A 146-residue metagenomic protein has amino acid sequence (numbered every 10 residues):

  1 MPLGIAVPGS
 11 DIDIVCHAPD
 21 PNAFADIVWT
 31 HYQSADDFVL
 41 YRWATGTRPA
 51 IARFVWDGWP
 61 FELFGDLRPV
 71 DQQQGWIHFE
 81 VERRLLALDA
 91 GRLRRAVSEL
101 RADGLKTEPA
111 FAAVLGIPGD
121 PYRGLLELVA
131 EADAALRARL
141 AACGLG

Functional and structural regions predicted by a protein language model:
M1-A23: Active-site nucleotide-donor binding segment shared across nucleotidyl transfer reactions
I5-G9, R42, V81: Solvent-exposed, flexible loop/coil residues
C16-D57: Metal-dependent nucleotidyltransferase catalytic core
P60-L67: A short acidic-to-branched-hydrophobic micro-motif
P69-G146: Catalytic cores of NTP-dependent nucleotidyl/adenyl transfer enzymes across multiple folds
